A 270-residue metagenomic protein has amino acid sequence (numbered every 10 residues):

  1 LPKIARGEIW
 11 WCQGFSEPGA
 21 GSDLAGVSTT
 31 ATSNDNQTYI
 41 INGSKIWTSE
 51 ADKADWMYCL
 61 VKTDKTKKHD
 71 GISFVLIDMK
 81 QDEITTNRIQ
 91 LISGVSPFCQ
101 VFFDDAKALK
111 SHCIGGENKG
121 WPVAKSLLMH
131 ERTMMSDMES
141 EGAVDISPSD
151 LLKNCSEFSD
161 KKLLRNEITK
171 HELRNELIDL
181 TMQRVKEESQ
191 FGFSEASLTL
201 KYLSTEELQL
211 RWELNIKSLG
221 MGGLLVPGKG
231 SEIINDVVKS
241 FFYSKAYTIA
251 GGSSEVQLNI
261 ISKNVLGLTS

Functional and structural regions predicted by a protein language model:
L1-E17, N34-Q37: FAD-binding glycine-rich core of flavoenzymes that anchor FAD
G19-V27: Active-site-adjacent elements of ketosynthase-type condensing enzymes
T29-T32: A structural signal for short hydrophobic beta-strand segments in well-ordered beta-sheet cores
T38-T85: A short core secondary-structure module
I46-A51, I92-S93, A246-G251: Glycine-rich phosphate/pyrophosphate-binding beta-alpha loops
I84-L180, Y247: Glycine-rich beta->alpha junctions and the first turn(s) of the following alpha-helix
V123-H130, M135-M138, L219-S270: Glycine-rich phosphate/cofactor-binding loops in nucleotide/flavin-utilizing enzymes
S156-R165, E176-G230: C-terminal helix-coil-helix/basic helical segment that borders enzyme active sites and/or dimer interfaces and provides
